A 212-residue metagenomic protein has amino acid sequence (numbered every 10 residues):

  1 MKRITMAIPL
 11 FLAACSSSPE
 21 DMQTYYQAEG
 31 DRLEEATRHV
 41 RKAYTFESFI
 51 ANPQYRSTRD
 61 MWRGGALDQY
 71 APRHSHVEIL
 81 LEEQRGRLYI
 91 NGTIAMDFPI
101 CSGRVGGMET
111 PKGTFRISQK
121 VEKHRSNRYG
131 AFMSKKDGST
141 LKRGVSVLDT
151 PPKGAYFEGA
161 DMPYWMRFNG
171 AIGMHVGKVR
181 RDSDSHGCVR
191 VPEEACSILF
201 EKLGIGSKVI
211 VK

Functional and structural regions predicted by a protein language model:
M1-I4, A160: Positively charged n-region of N-terminal signal peptides that target proteins for export
T5-A13: Bacterial N-terminal signal peptides
C15-K212: N-terminal pre-domains immediately preceding structured catalytic cores
